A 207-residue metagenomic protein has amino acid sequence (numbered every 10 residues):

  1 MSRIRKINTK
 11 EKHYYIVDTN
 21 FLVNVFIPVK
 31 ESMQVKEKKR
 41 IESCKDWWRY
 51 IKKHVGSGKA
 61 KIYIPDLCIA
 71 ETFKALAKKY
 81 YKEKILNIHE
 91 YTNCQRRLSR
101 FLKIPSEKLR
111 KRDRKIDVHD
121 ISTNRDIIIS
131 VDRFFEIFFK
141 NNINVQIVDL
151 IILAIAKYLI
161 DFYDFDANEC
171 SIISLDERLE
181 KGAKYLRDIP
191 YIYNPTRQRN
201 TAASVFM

Functional and structural regions predicted by a protein language model:
M1-C68, A75-R97: Short, well-structured N-terminal submotif of metal-dependent ribonuclease cores
M1-I16, V35-K36, I137, N141 (+1 more regions): Acidic, PIN/NYN-like endoribonuclease modules and their adjacent C-terminal/linker elements
F21-L22, C68-I69, I152, R178-L179: Alpha-helix capping/helix-boundary segments
F26-P28, T72-K78, A156, K181-L186: A short acidic (Asp/Glu
W47-K61, I104-R112, I160-Y163: A structural motif corresponding to the C-terminal end of an alpha-helix and its immediate exit/capping segment
R49-K53, T92-K108, D176-D188: Short, mixed-charge aromatic SLiMs
L67-C68, K79-F135: Low-complexity, serine/threonine/proline-enriched polar segments
E107-L175: Active-site neighborhoods of divalent-metal-dependent phosphate/nucleic-acid chemistry enzymes
